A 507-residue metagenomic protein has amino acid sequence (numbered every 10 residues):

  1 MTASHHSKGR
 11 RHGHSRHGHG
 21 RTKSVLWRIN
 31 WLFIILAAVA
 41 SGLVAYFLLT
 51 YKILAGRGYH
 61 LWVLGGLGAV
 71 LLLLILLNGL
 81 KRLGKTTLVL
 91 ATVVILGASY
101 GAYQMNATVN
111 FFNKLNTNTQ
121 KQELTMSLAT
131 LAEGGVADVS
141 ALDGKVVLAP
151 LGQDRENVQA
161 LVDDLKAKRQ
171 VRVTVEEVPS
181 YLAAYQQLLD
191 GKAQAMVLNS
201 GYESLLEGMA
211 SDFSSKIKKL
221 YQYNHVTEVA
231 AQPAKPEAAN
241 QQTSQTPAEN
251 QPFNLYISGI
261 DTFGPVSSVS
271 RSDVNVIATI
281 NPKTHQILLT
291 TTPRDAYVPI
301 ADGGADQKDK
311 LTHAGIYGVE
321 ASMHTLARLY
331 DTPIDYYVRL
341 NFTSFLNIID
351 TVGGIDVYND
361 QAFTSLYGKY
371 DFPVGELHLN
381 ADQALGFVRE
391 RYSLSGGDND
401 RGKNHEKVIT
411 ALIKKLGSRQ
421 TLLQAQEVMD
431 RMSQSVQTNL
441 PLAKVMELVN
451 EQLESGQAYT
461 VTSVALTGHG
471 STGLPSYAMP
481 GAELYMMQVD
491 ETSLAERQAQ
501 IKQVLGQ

Functional and structural regions predicted by a protein language model:
M1-A40: Membrane-anchoring/interfacial helices and their immediately flanking loops in integral membrane proteins
K23-I34, I75-A91: N-terminal Sec-pathway targeting helices
W27-L76: Membrane-embedded alpha-helical segments of integral membrane proteins
L83-N106: Internal/C-terminal transmembrane anchor helices
L90-G97, A137-S140, T279-I280: A short, flexible N-terminal coil/short beta segment enriched in small residues
G101-N118: Hydrophobic alpha-helical transmembrane segments in integral membrane proteins
N113-K121, L131-A132, D138-V139, V146-Q153 (+2 more regions): Non-catalytic, solvent-exposed segments at the cell envelope interface
